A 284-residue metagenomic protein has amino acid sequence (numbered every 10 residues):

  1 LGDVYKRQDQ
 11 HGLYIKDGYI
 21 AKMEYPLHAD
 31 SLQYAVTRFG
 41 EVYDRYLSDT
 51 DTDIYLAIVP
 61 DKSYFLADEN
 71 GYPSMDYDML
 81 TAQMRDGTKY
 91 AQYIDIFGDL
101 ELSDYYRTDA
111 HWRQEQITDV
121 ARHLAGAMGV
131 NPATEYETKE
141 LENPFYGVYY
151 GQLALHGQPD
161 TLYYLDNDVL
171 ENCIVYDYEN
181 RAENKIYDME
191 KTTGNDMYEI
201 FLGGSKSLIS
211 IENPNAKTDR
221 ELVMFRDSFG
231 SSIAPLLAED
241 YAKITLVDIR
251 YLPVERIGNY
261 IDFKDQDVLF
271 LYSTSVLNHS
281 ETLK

Functional and structural regions predicted by a protein language model:
G2-Y5: Short, small-residue-biased leader/transition segments that mark boundaries at the very start of proteins
R7-P26: A solvent-exposed, charged loop/short amphipathic helix patch at secondary-structure junctions
K16-D17, A57-K62, I96-G98, L271-T274: Short loop/turn segments at strand-loop or loop-helix junctions that form parts of catalytic or ligand-binding pockets
A21-M84, S207-L246, Y251, Q266-V268: Conserved, well-ordered alpha-helix/loop/beta-strand core segments that scaffold catalytic motifs
T52-P60, P73-S103, G126, V130-P132: Extracellular serine-dependent O-acyl
S63-A67, E101-D104, S232, L277-S280: Short catalytic/ligand-binding loop motif for oxyanion handling, primarily in non-cytosolic enzymes, centered on
L102-Q114: Catalytic nucleophile-loop/oxyanion-hole region of alpha/beta-hydrolase and closely related hydrolase-like folds
E115-L222, R226-E239, K243-I244, R250-G258 (+2 more regions): Extracellular/periplasmic envelope-modification machinery, especially enzymes that add or remove acyl/ester groups on
